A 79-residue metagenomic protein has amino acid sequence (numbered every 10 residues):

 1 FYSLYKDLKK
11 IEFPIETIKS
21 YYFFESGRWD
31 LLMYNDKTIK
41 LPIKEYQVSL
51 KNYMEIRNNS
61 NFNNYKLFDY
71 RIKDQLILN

Functional and structural regions predicted by a protein language model:
F1-N79: Charged, solvent-exposed interaction patches on well-folded alpha/beta domains that mediate macromolecular contacts
